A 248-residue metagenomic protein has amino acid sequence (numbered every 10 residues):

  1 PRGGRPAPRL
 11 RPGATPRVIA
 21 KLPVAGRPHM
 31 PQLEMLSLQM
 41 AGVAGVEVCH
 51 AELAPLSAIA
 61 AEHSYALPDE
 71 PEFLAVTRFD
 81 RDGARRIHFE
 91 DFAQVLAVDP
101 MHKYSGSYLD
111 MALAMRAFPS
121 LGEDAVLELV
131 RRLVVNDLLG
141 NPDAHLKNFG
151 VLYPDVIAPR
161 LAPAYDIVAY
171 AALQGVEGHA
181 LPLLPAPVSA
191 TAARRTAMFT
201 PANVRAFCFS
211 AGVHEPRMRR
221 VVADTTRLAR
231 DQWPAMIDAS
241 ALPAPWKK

Functional and structural regions predicted by a protein language model:
P1-L146, G150-K248: Anionic ligand-binding catalytic core segments
